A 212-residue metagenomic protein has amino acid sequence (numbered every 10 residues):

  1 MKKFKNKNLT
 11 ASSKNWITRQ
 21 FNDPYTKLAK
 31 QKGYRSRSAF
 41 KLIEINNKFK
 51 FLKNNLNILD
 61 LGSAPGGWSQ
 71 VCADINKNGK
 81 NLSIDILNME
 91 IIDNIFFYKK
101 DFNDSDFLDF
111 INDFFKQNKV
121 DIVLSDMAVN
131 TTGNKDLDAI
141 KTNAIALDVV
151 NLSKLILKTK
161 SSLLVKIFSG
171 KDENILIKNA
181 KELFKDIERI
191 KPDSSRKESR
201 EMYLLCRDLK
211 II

Functional and structural regions predicted by a protein language model:
M1-N54: Class I SAM-dependent methyltransferase Rossmann-like catalytic core, especially the SAM/SAH-binding loop
K53, N76-K77, I156-K158: Helix-to-beta-strand junctions that scaffold the AdoMet/dcAdoMet cofactor pocket in Class I SAM-dependent enzymes
N54-A64: Conserved class I S-adenosyl-L-methionine
L56, G79, S161: Glycine-centered, small-residue-biased loops immediately flanking beta-strands in adenine/cofactor-binding cores
P65-K77: Conserved SAM-binding loop of SAM-dependent methyltransferases across substrates and taxa, primarily the Class I
I84-T132: S-adenosyl-L-methionine
K100-F102, N118-K160, L164, K171-N174: Mobile active-site "lid"/loop adjacent to the S-adenosyl-L-methionine
S169-I212: Class I S-adenosyl-L-methionine
